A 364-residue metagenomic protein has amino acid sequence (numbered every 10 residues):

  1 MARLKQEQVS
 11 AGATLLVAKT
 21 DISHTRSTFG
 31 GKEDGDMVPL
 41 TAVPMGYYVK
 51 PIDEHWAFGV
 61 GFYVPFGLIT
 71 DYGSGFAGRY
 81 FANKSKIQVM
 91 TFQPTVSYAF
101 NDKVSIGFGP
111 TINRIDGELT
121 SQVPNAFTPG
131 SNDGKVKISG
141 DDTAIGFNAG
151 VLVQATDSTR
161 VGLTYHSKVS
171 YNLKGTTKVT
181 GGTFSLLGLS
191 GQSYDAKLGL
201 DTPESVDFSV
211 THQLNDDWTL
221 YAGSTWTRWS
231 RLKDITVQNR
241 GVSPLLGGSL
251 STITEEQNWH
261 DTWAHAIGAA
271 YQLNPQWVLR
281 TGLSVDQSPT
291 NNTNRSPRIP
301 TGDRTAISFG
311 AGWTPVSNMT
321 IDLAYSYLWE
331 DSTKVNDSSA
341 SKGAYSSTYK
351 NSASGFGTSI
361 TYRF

Functional and structural regions predicted by a protein language model:
M1-Q6, M37-P39, Y47-K50: Short secondary-structure boundary/capping segments within folded domains
R3-K19: Transmembrane beta-strand segments of Gram-negative outer membrane beta-barrel proteins
I22-E33, T41-F364: Outer-membrane beta-barrel porins/channels
